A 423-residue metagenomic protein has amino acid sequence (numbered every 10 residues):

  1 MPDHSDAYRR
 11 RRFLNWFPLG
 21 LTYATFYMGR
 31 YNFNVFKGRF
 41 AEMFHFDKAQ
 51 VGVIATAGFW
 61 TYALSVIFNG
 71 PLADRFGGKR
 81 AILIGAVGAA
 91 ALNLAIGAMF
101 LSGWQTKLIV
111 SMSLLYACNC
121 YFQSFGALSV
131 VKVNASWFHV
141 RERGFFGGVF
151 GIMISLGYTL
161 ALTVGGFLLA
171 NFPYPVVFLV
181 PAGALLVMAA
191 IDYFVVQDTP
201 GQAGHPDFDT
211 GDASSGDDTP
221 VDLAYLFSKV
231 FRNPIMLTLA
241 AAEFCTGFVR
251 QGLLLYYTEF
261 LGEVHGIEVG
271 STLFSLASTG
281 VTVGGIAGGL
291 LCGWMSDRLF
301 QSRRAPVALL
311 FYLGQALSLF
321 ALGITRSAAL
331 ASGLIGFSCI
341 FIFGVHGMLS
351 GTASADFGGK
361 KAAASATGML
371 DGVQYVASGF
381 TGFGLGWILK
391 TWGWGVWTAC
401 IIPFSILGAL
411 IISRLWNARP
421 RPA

Functional and structural regions predicted by a protein language model:
P2-R9, Q202-L239: Juxtamembrane intracellular "pre-TM" segments in multi-pass secondary transporters
Y31, F59-I67, Y158-T159, T282-L290 (+1 more regions): Residue-level signature of mid-helix packing/kink "hotspots" within the transmembrane helices of 12-pass Major
F33-K37, N233-L290, H346, T381: Extracytoplasmic gate region of multi-pass secondary transporters
R75-A86, D297-Y312: Cytoplasmic membrane-interface "Motif A"-like loop-to-helix N-cap segments of 12-TM Major Facilitator Superfamily
V87-Q105, L313-R326: C-terminal ends and interior cores of transmembrane alpha-helices in multi-pass membrane transporters/permeases
L115-S155: Cytoplasmic helix-loop-helix junction between adjacent transmembrane helices in 12-TM secondary transporters
F150-G201: Helix-loop-helix hairpin linking two adjacent transmembrane segments in secondary transporters
S302-L349: C-terminal transmembrane helical hairpin of 12-TM major facilitator-type secondary transporters
